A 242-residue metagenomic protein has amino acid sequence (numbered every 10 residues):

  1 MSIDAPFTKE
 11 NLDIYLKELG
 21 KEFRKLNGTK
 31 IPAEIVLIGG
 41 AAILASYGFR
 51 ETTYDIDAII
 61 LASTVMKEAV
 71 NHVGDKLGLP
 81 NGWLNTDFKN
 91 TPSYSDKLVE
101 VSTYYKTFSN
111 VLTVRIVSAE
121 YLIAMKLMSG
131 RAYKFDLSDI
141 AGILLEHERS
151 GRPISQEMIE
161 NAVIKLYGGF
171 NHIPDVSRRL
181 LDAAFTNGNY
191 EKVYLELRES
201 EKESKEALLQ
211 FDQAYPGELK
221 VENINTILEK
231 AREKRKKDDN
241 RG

Functional and structural regions predicted by a protein language model:
M1-G242: Compositionally biased terminal segments of proteins
